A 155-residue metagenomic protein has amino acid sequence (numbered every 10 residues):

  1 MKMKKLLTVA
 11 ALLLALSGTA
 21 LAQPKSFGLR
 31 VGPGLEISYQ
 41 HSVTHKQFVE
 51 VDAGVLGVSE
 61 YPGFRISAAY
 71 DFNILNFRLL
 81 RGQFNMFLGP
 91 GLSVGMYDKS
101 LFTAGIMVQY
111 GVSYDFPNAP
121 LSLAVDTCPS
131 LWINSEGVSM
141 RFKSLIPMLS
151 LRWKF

Functional and structural regions predicted by a protein language model:
M1-P24: Cleavable N-terminal export/targeting peptides
L21-P24, H45-K46, L75-N85, S100 (+1 more regions): Short loop/turn motifs that connect adjacent beta-strands in outer-membrane beta-barrel proteins
Q23-K25, V31-L35, E60-I66, F84 (+2 more regions): Residues that define the transmembrane beta-barrel architecture of outer-membrane proteins
Q23-L35, V43, Q47-V58, F87-M96 (+1 more regions): Transmembrane beta-strand segments that form the barrel wall of outer-membrane beta-barrel proteins
L35-H41, A68-F72, P90-L92, V108-Y114 (+2 more regions): Residues on the lipid-exposed face of transmembrane beta-strands in outer-membrane beta-barrel proteins
L35-I37, G57-S59, N76-R78, M96-S100 (+2 more regions): Gram-negative outer-membrane beta-barrel proteins
R65-G105: Mid-chain, structured segments of secreted extracytoplasmic proteins
P117-F155: Predominantly the C-terminal beta-signal and adjacent terminal strand-loop region of outer-membrane beta-barrel
